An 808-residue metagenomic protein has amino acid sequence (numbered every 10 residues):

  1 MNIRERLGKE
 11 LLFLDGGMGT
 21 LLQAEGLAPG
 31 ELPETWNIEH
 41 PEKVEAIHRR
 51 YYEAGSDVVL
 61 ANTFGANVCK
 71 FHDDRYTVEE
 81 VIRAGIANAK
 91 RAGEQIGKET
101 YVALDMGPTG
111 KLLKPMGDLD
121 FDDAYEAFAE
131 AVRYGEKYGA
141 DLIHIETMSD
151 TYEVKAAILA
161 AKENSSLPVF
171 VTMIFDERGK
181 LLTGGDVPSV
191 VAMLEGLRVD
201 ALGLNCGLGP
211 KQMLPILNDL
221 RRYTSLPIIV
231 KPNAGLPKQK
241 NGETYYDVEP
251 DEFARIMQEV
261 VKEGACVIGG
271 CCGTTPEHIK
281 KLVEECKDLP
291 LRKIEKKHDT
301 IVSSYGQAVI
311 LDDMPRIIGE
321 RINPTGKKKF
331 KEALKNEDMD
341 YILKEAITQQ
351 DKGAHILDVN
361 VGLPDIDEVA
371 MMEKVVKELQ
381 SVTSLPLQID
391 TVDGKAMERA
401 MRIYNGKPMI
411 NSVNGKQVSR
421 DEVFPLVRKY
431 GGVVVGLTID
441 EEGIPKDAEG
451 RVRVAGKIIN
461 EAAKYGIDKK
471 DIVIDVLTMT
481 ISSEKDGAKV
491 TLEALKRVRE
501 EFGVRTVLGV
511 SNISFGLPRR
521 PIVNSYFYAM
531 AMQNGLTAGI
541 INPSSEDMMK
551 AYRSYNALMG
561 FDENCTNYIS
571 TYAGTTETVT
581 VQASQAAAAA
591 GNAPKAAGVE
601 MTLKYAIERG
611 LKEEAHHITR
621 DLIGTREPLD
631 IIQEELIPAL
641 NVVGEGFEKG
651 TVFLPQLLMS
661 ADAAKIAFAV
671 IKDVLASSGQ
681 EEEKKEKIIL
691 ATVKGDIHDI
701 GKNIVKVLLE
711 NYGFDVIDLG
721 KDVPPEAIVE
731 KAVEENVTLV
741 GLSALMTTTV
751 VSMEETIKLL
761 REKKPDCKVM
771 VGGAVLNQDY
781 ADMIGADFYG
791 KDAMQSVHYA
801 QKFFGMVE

Functional and structural regions predicted by a protein language model:
M1-D475, M479-E808: Domain-level signal for soluble alpha/beta catalytic cores
